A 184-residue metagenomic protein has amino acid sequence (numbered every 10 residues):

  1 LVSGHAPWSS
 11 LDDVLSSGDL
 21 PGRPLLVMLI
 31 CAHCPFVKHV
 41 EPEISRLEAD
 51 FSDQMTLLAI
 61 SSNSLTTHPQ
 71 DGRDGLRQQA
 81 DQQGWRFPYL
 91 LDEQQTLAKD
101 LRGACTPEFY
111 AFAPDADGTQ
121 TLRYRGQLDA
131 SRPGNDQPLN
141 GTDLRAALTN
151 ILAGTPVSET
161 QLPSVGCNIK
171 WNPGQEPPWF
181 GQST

Functional and structural regions predicted by a protein language model:
L1-L152, T184: Chalcogenol-based redox active-site neighborhoods
N150-S183: Acidic/histidine-enriched, glycine/proline-rich intrinsically disordered or flexible terminal extensions
